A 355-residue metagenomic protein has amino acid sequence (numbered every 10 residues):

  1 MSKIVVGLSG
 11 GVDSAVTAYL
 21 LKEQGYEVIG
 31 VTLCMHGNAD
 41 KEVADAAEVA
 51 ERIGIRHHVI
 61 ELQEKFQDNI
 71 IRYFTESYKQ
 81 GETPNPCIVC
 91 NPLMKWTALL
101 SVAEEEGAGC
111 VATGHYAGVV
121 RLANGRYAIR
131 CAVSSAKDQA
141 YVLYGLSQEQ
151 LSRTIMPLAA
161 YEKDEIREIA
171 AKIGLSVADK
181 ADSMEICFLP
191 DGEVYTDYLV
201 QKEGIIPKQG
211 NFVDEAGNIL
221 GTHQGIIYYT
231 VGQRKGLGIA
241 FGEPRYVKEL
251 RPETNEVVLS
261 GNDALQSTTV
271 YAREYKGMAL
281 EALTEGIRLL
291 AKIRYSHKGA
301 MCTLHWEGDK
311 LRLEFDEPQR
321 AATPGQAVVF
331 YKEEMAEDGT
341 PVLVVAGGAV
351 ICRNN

Functional and structural regions predicted by a protein language model:
M1-Y144, I155, D164-E165, A171: ATP-dependent adenylation/nucleotidyltransferase module used to activate substrates
A112-V119, R126-N355: AMP-forming adenylation/ATP pyrophosphatase catalytic core
